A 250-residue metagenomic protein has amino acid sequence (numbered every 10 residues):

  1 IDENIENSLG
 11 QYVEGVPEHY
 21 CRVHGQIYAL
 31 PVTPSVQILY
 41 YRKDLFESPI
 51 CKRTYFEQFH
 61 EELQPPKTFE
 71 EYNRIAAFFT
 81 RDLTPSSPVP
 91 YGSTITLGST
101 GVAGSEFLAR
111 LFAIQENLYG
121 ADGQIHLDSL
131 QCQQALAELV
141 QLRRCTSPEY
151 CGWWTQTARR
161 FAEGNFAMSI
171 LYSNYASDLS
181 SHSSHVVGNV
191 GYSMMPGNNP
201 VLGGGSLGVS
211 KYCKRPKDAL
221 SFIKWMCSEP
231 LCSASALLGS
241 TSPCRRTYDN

Functional and structural regions predicted by a protein language model:
I1-I38, E47, V187-S193: Hinge/lid segment of periplasmic solute-binding proteins
D2-Y12, E62-Q64, L97-G98, I114-Q134 (+2 more regions): Short, solvent-exposed loop/beta-turn-alpha elements that line the ligand-binding surface or hinge of extracytoplasmic
L9-A29, E70-P88, A176-S183: Pocket-flanking alpha-helical
L45-F56, R144, Y212-A219: Short helix-loop capping/hinge motifs at secondary-structure junctions, enriched in acidic/polar residues
K67-E71, E149-E163: Short helix-initiation/N-cap motifs at beta->coil->alpha
N73-T80, G101, E106, R110-W153 (+1 more regions): Glycine-centered hinge/linker elements that transmit conformational signals in sensory and ligand-binding systems
A167-Y172: Paired acidic/hydrophobic, glycine-rich loop segments that form the ligand-binding mouth/hinge of periplasmic-binding
Y175-H185, G197-N250: C-terminal lobe and pocket-closing loops of periplasmic/extracytoplasmic Venus-flytrap solute-binding proteins
